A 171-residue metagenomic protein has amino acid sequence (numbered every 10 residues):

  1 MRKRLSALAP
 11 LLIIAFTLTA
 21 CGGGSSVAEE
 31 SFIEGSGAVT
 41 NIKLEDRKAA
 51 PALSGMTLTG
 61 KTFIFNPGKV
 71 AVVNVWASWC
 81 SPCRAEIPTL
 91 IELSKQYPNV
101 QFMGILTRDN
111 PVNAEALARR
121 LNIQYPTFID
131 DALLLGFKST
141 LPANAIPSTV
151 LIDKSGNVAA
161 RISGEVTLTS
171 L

Functional and structural regions predicted by a protein language model:
M1-A52: N-terminal targeting signals for export/organelle localization
E45-A71, K138: A short beta-strand-turn-helix
T62-R84, L90: Short active-site neighborhood of thiol/selenol oxidoreductases, capturing the structured segment around
V75-A77, I105-R108, D130-D131, E165: Active-site-proximal beta-strand/loop segments in catalytic clefts of secreted hydrolases
R84-N122, L133-K138: Structural microenvironment flanking redox-active thiols in thiol-disulfide oxidoreductases
R119-Q124, D130-L171: Thiol/disulfide oxidoreductase modules built on the thioredoxin-like
